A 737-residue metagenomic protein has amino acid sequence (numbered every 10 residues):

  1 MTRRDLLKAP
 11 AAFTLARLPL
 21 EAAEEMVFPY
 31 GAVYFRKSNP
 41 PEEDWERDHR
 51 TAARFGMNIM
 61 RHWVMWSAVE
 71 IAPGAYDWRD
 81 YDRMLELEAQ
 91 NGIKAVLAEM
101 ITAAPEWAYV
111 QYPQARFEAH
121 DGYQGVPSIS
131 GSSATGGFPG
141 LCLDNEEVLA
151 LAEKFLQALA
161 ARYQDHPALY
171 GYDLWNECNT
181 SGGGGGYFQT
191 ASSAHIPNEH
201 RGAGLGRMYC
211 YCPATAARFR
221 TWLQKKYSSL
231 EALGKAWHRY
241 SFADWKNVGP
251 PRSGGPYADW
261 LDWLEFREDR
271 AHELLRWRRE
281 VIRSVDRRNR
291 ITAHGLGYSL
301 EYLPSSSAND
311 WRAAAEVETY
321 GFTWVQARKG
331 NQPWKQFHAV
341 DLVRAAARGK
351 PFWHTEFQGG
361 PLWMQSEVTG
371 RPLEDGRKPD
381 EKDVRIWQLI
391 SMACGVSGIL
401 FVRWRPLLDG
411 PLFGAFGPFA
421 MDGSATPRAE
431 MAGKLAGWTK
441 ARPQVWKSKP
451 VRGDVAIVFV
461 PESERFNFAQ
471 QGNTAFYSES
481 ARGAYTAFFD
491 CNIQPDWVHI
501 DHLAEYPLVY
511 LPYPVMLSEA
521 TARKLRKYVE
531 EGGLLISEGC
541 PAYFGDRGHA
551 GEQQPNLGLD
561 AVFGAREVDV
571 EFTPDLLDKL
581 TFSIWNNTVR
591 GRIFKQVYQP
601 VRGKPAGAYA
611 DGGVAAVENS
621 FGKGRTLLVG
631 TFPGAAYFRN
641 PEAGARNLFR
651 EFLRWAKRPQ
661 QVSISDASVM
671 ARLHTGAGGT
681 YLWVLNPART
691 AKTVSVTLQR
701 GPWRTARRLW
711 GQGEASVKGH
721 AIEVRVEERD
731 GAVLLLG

Functional and structural regions predicted by a protein language model:
D5-A22: N-terminal export signals
A22-I59, V445: N-terminal carbohydrate-binding accessory modules
G31-N39, M65-W78, A134-L151, M208 (+6 more regions): The substrate-binding groove and active-site-proximal loops of carbohydrate-active enzymes, especially glycoside
S38-A53, A72-E86, A150, K154 (+3 more regions): Aromatic- and glycine-enriched glycan-recognition loops and surfaces that form the carbohydrate-binding subsites
H49-A53, H62-Q124, R278-V285: Aromatic-lined substrate-binding rim segments of carbohydrate-active enzymes
H120-A158, R162-Q336: Polysaccharide-binding and catalytic clefts of secreted carbohydrate-active enzymes
A293-G483, D569-P574, D578-W585, A606-A610 (+4 more regions): Hydrophobic targeting/anchoring helices
D380, Y513-G737: A conserved amphipathic helix/loop scaffold that creates a polar/acidic microenvironment used either to coordinate
